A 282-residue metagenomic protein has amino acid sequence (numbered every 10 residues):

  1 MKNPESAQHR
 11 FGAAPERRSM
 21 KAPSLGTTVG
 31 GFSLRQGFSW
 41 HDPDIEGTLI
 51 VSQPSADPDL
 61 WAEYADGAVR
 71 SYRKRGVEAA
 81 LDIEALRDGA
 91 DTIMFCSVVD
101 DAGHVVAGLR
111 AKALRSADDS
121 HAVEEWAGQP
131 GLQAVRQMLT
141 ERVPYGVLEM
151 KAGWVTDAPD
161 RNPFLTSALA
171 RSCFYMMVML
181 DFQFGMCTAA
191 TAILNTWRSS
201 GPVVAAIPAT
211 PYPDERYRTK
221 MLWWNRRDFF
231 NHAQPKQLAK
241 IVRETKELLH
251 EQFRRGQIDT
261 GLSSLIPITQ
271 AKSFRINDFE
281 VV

Functional and structural regions predicted by a protein language model:
H9-A22, E244-I268, F274-N277: Long, low-complexity, charge-rich intrinsically disordered regions
H9-A62: Conserved N-terminal entry element of GNAT/NAT acetyltransferase domains
D44-T48, Q53-Y145, I258-S263, A271-V282: A conserved beta-strand-loop-helix scaffold within acyl/acetyltransferase catalytic domains
R110-K112, M150-V155, N225: Short loop/turn segments at strand-loop or loop-helix junctions that form parts of catalytic or ligand-binding pockets
A122-A209, E215-T219: Acyl-donor binding region in acyl/amide transferases
L194, S200-S263: Accessory, usually C-terminal, subdomains that scaffold auxiliary metal cofactors
